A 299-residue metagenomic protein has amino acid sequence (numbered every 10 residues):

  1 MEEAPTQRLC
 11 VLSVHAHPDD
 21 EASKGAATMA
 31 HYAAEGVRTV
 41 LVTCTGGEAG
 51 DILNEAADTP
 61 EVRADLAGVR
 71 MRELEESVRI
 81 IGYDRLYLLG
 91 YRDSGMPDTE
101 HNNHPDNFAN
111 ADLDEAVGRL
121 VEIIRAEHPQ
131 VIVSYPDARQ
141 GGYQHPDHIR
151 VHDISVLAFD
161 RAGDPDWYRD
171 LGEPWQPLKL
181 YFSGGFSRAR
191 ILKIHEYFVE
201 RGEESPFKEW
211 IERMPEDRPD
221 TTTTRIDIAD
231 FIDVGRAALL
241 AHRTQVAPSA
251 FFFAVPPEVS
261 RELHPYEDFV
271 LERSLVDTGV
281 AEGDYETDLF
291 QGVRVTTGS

Functional and structural regions predicted by a protein language model:
M1-E127, V270, T278-E282: Active-site rim/loop-helix segments in enzyme catalytic domains that contact anionic ligands
M1-L12, H101-N102, D106-S299: Metal-dependent de-N-acetylase/amidase catalytic core
